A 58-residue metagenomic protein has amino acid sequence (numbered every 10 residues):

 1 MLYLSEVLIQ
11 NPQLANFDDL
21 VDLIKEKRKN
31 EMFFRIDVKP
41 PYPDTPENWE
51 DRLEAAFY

Functional and structural regions predicted by a protein language model:
M1-Y58: Metal-dependent phosphodiesterase/phospholipase catalytic core, i.e., the His/Asp/Glu-rich active-site region
